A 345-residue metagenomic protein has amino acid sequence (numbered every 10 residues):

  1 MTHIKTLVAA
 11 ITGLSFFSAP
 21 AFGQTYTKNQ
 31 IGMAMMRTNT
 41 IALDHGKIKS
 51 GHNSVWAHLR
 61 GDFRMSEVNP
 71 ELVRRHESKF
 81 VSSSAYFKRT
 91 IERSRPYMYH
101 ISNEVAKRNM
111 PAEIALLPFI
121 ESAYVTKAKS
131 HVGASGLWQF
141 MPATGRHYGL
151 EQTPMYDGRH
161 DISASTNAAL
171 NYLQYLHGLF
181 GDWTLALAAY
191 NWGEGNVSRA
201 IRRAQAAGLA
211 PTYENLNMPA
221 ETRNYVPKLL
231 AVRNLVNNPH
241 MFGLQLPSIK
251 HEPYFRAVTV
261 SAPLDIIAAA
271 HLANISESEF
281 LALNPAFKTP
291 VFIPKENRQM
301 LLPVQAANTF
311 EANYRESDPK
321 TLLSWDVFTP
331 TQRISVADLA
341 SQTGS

Functional and structural regions predicted by a protein language model:
H3-L7, A19-N109, I114: An acidic, Gly/Ser/Thr/Pro-rich helix-cap/linker signature
T6-L14: Sec-dependent N-terminal signal peptides
R75, R89, R93-P96, H100 (+13 more regions): Extracytoplasmic/secreted proteins, especially bacterial periplasmic and envelope-associated proteins
R75-K88, Y124-H131, Q139-G181, I201-L216: Substrate-binding clefts and substrate-entry loops adjacent to catalytic sites of polymer-processing enzymes acting on
V81-P96, R108, H131, S135 (+7 more regions): Soluble non-cytosolic domains of exported or imported proteins
M110-K127, A186-N191, L281-N284: Short, functionally critical alpha-helical segments immediately adjacent to catalytic or ligand/cofactor-binding
P247-E277, K320-G344: Primarily a LysM-type cell-wall glycan-binding module
L283-E316, G344-S345: Extracellular LysM carbohydrate-binding repeats and other cell-envelope/extracellular binding modules
